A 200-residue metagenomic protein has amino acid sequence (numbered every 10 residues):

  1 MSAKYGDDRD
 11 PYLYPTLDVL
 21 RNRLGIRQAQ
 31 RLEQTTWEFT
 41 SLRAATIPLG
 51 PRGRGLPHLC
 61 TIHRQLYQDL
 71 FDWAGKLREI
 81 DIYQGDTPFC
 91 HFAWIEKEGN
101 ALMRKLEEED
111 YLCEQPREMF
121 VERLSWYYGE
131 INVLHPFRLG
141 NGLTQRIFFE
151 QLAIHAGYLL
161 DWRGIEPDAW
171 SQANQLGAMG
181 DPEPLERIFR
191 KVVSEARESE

Functional and structural regions predicted by a protein language model:
M1-E200: FIC/Doc superfamily catalytic core
